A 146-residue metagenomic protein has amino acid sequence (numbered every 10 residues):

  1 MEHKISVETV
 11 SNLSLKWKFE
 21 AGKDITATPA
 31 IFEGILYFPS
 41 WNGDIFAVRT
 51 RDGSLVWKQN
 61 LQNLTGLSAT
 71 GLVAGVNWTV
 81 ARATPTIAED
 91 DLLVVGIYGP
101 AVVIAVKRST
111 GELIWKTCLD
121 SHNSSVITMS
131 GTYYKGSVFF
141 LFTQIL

Functional and structural regions predicted by a protein language model:
M1-L15: Blade/loop signatures of beta-propeller domains
T9, N63-G66, G71-V76: Gly/Pro-rich loop segments of beta-rich domains
S14-F19, W57-Q59, T70-A74, E112-D120: A short beta-strand motif characteristic of beta-propeller blades
E20-I25, L61-L67, C118-S125: Short coil/turn segments at the loop-to-beta-strand junctions that recur within blades of beta-propeller repeat folds
G22-D44, G71-V103, S124-L146: Repeat-blade elements of multi-bladed beta-propeller folds
F38, R51, Q59: Active-site cofactor/substrate anionic-group-binding motifs, chiefly glycine- and Lys/Arg-rich phosphate-binding loops
R49-D52, K107-T110: Short loop/turn segments that connect beta-strands within beta-propeller blades
